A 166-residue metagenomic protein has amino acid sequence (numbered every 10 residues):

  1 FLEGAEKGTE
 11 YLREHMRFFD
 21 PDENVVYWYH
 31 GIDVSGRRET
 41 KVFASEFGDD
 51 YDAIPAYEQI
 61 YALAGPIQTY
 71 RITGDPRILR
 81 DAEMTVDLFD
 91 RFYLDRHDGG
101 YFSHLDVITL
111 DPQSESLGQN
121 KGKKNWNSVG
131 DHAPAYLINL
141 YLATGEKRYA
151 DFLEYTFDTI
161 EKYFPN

Functional and structural regions predicted by a protein language model:
F1-N166: Glycan-recognition and catalytic cores of secretory/periplasmic carbohydrate-active enzymes
